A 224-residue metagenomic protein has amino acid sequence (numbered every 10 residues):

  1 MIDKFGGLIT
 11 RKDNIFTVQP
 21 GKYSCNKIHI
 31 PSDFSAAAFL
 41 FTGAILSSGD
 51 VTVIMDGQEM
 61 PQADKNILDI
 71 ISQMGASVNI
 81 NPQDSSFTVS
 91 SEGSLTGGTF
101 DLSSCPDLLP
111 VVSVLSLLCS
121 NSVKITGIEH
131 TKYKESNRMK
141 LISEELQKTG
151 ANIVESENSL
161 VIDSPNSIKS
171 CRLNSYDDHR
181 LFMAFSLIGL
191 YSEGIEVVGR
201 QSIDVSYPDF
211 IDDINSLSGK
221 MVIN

Functional and structural regions predicted by a protein language model:
M1-N224: Short, structured segments at the rim of ligand-binding sites
